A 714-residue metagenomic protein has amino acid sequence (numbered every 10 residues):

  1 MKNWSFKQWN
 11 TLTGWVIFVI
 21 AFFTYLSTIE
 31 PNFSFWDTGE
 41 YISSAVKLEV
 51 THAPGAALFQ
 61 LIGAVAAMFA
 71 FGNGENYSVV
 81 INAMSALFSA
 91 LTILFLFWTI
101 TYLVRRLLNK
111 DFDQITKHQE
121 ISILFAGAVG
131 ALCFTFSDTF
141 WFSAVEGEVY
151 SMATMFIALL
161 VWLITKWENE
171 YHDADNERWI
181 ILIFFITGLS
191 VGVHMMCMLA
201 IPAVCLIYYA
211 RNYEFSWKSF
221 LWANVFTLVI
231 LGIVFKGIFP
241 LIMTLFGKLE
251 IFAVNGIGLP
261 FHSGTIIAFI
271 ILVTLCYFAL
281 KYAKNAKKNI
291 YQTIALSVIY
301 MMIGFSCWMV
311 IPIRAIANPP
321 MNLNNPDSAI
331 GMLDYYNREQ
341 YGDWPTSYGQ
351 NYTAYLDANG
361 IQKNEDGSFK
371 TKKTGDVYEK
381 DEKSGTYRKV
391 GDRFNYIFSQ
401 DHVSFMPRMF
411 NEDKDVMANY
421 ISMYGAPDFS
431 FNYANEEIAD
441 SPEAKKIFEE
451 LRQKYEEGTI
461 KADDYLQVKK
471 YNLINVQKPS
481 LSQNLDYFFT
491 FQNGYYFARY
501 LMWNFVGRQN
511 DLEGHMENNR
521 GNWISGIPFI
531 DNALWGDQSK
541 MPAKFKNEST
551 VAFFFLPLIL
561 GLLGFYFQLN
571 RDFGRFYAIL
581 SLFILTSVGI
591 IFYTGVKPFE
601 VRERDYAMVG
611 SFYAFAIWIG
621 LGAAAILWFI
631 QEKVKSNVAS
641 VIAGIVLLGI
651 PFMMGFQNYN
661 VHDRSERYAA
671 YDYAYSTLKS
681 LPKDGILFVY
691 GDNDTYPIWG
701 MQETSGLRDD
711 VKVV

Functional and structural regions predicted by a protein language model:
M1-F23, L91, T116-A128, I270-I303: Start-transfer (signal-anchor) and selected internal transmembrane alpha helices of multi-pass inner/ER membrane
F6-F35, F134-F136, H194, V234-F235 (+2 more regions): Transmembrane signal-anchor helices characteristic of membrane glycosylation enzymes that use polyprenol
W15, A83-I115, L159-L163, I559-G564: Transmembrane-helix motifs of polytopic, lipid-linked glycan transferases
T28, G74-N82, L107-E120, G127-T154 (+4 more regions): Aromatic- and kink-enriched transmembrane "portal" helix at the membrane-lumen/periplasm boundary that abuts
I29-Y41, T51-G63, N322-N324, T490-G494 (+1 more regions): Extracytoplasmic catalytic/substrate-binding loops of multi-pass membrane glycan-assembly enzymes
S44-K47, A131, W179-G192: Membrane-interface alpha helices of multi-pass inner-membrane proteins
L96-F136, Y171-A174, R178, F573-I584 (+1 more regions): Transmembrane-helix signature of polytopic, membrane-embedded enzymes that assemble or transfer cell-envelope glycans
T116-K117, I121, L160-W179, L206-W217: Membrane-interface transmembrane helices that cradle and orient dolichyl/undecaprenyl
